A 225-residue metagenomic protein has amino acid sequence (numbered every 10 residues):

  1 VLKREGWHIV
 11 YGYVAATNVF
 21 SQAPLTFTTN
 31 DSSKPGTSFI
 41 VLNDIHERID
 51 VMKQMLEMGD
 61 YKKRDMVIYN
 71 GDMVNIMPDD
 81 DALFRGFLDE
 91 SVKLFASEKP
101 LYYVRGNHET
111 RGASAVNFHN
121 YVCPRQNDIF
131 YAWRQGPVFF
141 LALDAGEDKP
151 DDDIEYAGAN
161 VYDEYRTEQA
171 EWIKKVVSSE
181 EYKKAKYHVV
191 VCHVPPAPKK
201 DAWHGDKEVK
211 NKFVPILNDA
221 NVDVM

Functional and structural regions predicted by a protein language model:
V1-V41, Y61: Acidic, histidine-bearing metal-coordination/catalytic regions of metal-dependent phosphoesterases
I9-S21, F84-Y182, H204, K212-N221: Extended active-site neighborhood of metal-dependent phosphoesterases/phosphodiesterases
P35-A113, N120: Conserved, compact domain cores that house catalytic/ligand-binding motifs in diverse enzymes and effector modules
G36-H46, P137-E147, V189-H193: Active-site-proximal beta-strand elements of phosphoester/diester hydrolases
E47-V51, N75-D79, R105-S114, D148-D152 (+3 more regions): Active-site environment of divalent metal-dependent phosphoester hydrolases
M66, Y102, Y187-V189, V224: Short, Asp-centered acidic motifs that coordinate Mg2+ and/or phosphate in catalytic or ligand-binding sites
N70-M73, V177, V191, L217-N218: Conserved beta-strand->loop/alpha-helix structural units within folded catalytic cores of enzymes with alpha/beta
V177-K200: Short acidic, glycine-rich surface-loop motifs adjacent to enzyme active sites
